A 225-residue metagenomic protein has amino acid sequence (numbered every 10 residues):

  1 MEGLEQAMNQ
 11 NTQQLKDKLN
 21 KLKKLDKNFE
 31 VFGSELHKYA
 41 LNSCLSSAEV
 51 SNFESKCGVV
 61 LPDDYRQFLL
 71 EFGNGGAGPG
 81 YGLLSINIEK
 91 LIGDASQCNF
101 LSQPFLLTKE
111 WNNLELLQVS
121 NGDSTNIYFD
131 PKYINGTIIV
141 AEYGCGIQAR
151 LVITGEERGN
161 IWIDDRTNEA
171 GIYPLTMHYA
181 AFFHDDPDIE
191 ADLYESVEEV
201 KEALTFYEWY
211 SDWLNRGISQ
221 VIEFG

Functional and structural regions predicted by a protein language model:
E2-E142: A surface-exposed partner-binding patch
S55, F100-L101, V152, S196-L204: Alpha-helical interaction segments
W111-D130, A170, Y179-S196: Low-complexity, polar-biased intrinsically disordered regions enriched in Pro/Ser/Thr/Gly
C145: Short, glycine-/Ser/Thr-/acidic-enriched flexible segments
Q148-Y194: Segments surrounding the PLD/"HKD" phosphodiesterase catalytic module and close analogs
L175-G225: Long, compositionally biased interface segments
